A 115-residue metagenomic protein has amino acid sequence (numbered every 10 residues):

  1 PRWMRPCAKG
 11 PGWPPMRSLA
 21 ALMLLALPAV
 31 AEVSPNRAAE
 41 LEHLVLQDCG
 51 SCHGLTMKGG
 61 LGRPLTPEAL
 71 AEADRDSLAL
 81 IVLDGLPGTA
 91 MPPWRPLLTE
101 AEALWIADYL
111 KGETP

Functional and structural regions predicted by a protein language model:
P15-L22: Sec-dependent signal peptide recognition, specifically the positively charged N-region followed immediately by
M23-A31: Hydrophobic h-region of N-terminal signal peptides that target proteins for export in Gram-negative bacteria
V33-K58, S77-D84: Sequence/structural segment immediately N-terminal to covalent heme-attachment motifs in c-type and related
A39, Q47, R63, T89-P92: Positions in alpha-helical segments
G59-G60, P67-P115: Extracytoplasmic electron-transfer domains, predominantly the class I c-type cytochrome c fold
